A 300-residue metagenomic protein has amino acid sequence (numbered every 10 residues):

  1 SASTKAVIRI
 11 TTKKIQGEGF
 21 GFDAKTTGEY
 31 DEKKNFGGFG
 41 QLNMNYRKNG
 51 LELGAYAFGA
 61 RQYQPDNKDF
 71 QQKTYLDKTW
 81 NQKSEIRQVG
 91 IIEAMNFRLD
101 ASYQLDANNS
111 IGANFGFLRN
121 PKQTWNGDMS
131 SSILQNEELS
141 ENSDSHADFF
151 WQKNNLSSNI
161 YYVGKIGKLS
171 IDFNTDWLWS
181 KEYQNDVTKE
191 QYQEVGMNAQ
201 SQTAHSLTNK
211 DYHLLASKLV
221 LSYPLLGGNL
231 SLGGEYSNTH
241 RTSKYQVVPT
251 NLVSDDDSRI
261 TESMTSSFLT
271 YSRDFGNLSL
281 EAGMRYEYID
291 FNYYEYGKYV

Functional and structural regions predicted by a protein language model:
S3-T26, G38-G40: N-terminal periplasmic accessory domains that precede and gate Gram-negative outer-membrane beta-barrel machines
G21-Y30, Y286-I289: Transmembrane beta-strand segments that form the barrel wall of outer-membrane beta-barrel proteins
K33, G90, S254-T261, V300: Alpha-helix N-cap/helix-initiation motif
N35-F36, D66-K78, T124-L139, Q184-Y192 (+3 more regions): Outer-membrane beta-barrel translocator domains and adjoining extracellular loop/strand segments of Gram-negative
N35-N67, T79-N126, N154-G164: Transmembrane beta-barrel wall of Gram-negative outer-membrane proteins
E85, N142-H146: A structural signal for the main folded, soluble domain(s) of proteins
N96-P121, A147-Y296: Face-selective signature of the C-terminal outer-membrane beta-barrel domain
